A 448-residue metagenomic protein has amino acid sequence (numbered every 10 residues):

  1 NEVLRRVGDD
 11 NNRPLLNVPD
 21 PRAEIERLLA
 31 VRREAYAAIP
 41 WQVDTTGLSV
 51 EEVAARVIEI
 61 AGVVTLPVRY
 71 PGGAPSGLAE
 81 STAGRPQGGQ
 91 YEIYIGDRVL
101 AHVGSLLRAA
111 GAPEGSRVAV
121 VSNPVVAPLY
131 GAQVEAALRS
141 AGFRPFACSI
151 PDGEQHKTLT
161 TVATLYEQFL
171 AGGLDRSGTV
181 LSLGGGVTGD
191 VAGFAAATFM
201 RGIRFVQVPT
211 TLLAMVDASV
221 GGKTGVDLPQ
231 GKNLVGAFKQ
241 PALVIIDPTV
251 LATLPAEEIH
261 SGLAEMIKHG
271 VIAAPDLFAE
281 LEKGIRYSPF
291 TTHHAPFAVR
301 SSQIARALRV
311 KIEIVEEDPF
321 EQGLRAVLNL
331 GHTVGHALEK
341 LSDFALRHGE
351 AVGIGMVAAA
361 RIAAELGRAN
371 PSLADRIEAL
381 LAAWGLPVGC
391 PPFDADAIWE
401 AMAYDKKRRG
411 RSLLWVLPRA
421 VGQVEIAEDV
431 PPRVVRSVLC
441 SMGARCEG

Functional and structural regions predicted by a protein language model:
N1-R33: A glycine- and Lys/Arg-enriched "phosphate-lid" helix/loop adjacent to the NTP-binding pocket of small-molecule kinases
A30-Y70, R433: NTP-dependent small-molecule kinase module
P40, F194-G284: A glycine/threonine-rich phosphate-anchoring loop and its flanking beta-alpha core in nucleotide/phosphate-binding
G62-S81, Q87-T179: ATP/NTP phosphate-donor binding region
P71-G89, R286-S301, E447: Intrinsic disorder/low-complexity segments
V187-F194, M215-V216, A337: Short glycine/serine/threonine-rich phosphate/pyrophosphate-binding segments that cradle anionic phosphate groups
E258, A264-I267, R368-G448: C-terminal charged capping/lid subdomain of soluble metabolic enzymes
E280, G284-Y287, H293-D396: Active-site segments that bind and position negatively charged phosphate/pyrophosphate groups
